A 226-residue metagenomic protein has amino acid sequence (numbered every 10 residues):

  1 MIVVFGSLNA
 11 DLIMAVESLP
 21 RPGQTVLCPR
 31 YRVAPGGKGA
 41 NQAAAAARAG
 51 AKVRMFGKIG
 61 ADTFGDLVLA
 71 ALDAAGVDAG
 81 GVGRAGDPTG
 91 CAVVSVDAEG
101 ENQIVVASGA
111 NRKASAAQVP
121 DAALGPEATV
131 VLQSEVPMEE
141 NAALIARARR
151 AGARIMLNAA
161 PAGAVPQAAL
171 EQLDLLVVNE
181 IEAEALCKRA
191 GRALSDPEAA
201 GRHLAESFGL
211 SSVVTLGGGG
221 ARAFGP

Functional and structural regions predicted by a protein language model:
M1, A128-T129, L175: Structural motif
M1-K58, T63-A74: Glycine-rich phosphate/adenosyl-contacting loop at the front of the ribokinase-like
I2, K52-V53, A79-G80, I155 (+1 more regions): Hydrophobic anchor at the start of a short beta-strand that flanks the dinucleotide cofactor-binding loop
A44, C91-S95, Q103-I104, G220-F224: Short beta-strand scaffold segments in enzyme catalytic cores
A71-G86: A glycine-rich helix N-cap at a beta->alpha junction
G76, G109-A117, I155-A162: Short gly/ser/thr-rich secondary-structure transition/capping motifs
R84, V94-T129, S134: Conserved phosphate-binding/catalytic loop of the ribokinase/pfkB sugar-kinase fold
A142, R147-P226: Conserved phosphate/ATP/ADP-binding segment of small-molecule kinases
